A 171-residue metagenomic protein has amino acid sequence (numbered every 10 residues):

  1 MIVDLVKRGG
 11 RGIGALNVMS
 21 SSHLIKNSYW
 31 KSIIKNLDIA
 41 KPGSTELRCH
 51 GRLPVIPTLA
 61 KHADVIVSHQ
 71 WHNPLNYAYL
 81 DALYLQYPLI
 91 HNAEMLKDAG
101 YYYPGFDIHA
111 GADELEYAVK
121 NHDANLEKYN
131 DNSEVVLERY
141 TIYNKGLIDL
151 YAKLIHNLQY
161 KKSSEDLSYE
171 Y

Functional and structural regions predicted by a protein language model:
M1, D107, G111, L147: Phosphate/oxyanion-binding active-site loops and adjacent basic polyanion-contact surfaces
M1-P42, E46: Conserved catalytic-core segment of nucleotide-activated headgroup transferases in glycan assembly
I2-K7, L37-K41, L115-H122, I155-Q159: Hydrophobic, Leu/Ile/Phe/Ala-enriched alpha-helical segments that form helix-helix packing faces
L24-I25, V55-P57, I108-G111: A short acidic, often aromatic-flanked loop/helix-cap motif at beta-alpha or helix-coil junctions that lines enzyme
L37-T58, N73-L75: Conserved active-site histidine-acidic residue motif and adjacent donor-binding/catalytic loop of glycosyltransferases
V55-I56, Y79-L80, A152: Short amphipathic alpha-helical segments and helix-helix/interface helices
K61-Y140: Catalytic binding pocket for nucleotide-activated donors in carbohydrate/polymer assembly enzymes
D123-Y171: A charged, aromatic-enriched C-terminal amphipathic alpha-helix characteristic of glycosyltransferases across folds
